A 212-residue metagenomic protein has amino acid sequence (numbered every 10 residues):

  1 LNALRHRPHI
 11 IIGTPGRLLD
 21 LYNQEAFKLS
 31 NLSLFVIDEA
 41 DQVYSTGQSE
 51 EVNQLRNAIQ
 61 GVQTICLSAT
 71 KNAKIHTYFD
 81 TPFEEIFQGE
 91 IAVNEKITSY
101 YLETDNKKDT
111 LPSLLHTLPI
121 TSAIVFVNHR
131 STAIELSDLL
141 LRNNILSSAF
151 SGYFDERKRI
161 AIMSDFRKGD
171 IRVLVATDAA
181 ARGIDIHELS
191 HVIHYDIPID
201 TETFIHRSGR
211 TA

Functional and structural regions predicted by a protein language model:
L1-A212: Conserved helicase RecA-like core
